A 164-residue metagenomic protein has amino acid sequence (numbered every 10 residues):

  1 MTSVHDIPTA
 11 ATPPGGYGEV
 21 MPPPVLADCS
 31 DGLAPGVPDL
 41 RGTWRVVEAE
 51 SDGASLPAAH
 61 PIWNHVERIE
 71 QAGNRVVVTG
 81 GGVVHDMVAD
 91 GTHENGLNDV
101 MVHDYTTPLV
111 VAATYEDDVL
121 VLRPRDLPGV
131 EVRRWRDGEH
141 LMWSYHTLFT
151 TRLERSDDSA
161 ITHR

Functional and structural regions predicted by a protein language model:
M1-R75, S156-R164: Amphipathic/hydrophobic helical signal segments and adjacent flexible N-terminal regions that mediate secretion
D39, N64-V66, P108-V110, V119 (+1 more regions): Intrinsic-disorder/low-complexity, polar/charged segments enriched in Ser/Thr/Lys/Arg/Asp/Glu/Gln
W44, A113, L141: Hydrophobic pocket/interface hotspot
A49-G53, V77-R136: Contiguous, well-ordered beta-strand patches that form the walls/edges of small beta-barrel/beta-sandwich domains
E70-Q71, W135-G138: Short, low-complexity Ser/Thr-rich regulatory SLiMs
D126-P128, T147, D157: A short beta-strand motif that forms part of the nucleic acid-binding face of small beta-barrel RNA-binding folds
H140-L148: Short, exposed beta-strand-loop hairpins at the edges of beta-sheets in extracellular/periplasmic proteins
R152-E154: Generic detector of short, aliphatic-rich beta-strand segments that form the cores of beta-sheets in diverse domain
